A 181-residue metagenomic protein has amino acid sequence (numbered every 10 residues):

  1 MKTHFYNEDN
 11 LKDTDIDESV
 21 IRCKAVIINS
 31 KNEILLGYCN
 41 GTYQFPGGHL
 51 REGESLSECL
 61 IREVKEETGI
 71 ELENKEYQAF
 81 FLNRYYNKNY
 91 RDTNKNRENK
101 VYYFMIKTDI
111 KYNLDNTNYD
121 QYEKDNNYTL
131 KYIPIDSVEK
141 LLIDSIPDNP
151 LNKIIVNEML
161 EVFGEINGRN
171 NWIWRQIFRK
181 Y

Functional and structural regions predicted by a protein language model:
M1-K24, S30: Acidic, metal-coordinating catalytic segment for phosphate/diphosphate chemistry, firing primarily on the Nudix
V20-K24, N99-Y103, N127: Short hydrophobic/aromatic beta-strand or adjacent loop that forms the aromatic wall/cage of a ligand/substrate-binding
I27-S30, I106-T108: Active-site beta-strand termini and strand-to-loop segments that position acidic
N29-E67: Conserved Nudix-box catalytic region and its N-terminal flanking loop in Nudix hydrolases and closely related
Y43, N113, T117-Y181: Nudix hydrolase/Nudix homology domain
G48, R62, K75, I133-D136: Structural detector for helix-capping/boundary residues
E71-L82, V101: A short coil-to-beta-strand element that immediately follows conserved catalytic motifs
Y85-T117, K131-P134: Active-site-adjacent beta-strand/loop module that shapes the phosphate/pyrophosphate-binding cleft
